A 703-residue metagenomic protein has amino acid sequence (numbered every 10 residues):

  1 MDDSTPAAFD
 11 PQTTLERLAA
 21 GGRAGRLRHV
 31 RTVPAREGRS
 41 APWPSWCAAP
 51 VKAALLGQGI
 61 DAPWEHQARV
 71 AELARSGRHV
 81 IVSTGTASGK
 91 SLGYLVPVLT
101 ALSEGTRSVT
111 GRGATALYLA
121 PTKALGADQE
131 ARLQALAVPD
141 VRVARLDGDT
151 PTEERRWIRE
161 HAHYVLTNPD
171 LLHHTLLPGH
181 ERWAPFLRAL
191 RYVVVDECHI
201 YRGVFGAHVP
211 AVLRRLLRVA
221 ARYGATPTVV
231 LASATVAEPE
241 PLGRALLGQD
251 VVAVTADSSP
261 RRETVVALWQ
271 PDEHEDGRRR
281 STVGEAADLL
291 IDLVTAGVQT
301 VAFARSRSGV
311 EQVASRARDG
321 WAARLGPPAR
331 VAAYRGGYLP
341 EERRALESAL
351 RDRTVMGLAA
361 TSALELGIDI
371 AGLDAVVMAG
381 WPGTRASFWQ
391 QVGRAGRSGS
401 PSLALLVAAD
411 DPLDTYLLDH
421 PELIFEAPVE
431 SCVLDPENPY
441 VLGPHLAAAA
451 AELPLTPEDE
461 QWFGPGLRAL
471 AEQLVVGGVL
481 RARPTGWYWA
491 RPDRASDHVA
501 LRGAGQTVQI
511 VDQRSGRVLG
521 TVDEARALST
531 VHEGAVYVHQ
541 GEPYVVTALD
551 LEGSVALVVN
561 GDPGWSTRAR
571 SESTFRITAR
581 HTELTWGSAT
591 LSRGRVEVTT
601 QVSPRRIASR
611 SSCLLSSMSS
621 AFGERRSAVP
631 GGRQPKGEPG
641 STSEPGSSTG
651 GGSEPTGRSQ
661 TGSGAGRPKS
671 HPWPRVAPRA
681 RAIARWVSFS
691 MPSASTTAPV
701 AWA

Functional and structural regions predicted by a protein language model:
T5-H29, S306, Q540-L549, G553-V555: Structured, non-catalytic alpha/beta "coupling" segments that mediate domain-domain communication and provide generic
L15-Q58, A62-R69, R75-P454, D459-S496 (+1 more regions): Helicase motor core with emphasis on the C-terminal RecA-like subdomain
S103-R112, G320-P328, Q513, S616 (+3 more regions): Intrinsically disordered, low-complexity coil segments
P401-A404, D410-I424, H445-T456, R491-G631 (+1 more regions): Extended Lys/Arg-rich polyanion-binding regions
P630-P635, P639-A665: Compositionally biased, low-complexity flexible segments
